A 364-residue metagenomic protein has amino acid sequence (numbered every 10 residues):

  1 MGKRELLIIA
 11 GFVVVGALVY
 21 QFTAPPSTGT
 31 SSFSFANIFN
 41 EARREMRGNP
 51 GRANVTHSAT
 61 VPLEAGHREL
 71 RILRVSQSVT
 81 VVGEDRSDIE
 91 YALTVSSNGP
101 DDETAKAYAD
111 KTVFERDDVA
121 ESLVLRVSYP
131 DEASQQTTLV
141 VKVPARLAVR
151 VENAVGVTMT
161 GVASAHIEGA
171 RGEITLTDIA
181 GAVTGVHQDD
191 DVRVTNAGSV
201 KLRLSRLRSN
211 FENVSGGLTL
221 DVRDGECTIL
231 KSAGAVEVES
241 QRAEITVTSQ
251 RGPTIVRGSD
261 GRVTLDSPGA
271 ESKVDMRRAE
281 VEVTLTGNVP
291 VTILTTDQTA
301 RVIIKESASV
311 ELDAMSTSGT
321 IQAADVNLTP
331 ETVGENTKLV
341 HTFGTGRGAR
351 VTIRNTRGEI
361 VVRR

Functional and structural regions predicted by a protein language model:
M1-R364: Intrinsically disordered, low-complexity terminal regions
